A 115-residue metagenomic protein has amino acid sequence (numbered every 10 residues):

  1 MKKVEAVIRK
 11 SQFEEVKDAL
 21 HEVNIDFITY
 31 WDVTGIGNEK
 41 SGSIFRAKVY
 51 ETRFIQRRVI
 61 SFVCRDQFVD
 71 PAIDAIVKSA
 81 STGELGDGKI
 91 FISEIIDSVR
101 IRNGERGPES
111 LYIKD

Functional and structural regions predicted by a protein language model:
M1-D115: Positively charged, small/polar-rich N-terminal and surface patches that mediate targeting and assembly and bind
